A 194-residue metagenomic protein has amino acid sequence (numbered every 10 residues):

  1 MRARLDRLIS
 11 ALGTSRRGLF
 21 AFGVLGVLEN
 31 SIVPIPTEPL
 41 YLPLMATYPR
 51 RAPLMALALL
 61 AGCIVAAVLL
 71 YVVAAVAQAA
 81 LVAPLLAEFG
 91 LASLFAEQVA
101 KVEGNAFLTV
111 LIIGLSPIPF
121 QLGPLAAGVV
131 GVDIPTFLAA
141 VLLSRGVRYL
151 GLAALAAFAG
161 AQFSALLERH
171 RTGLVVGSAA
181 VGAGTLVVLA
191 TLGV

Functional and structural regions predicted by a protein language model:
M1-L25, T47-S116, L142-V194: Membrane-interfacial helix-loop-helix
L19, L28-P43, L108, L115-A126 (+1 more regions): Transmembrane helix boundary and interhelical junction motifs in multipass membrane proteins
A46-P49, G128-V130: Alpha-helix C-terminal capping segments
V130-R145: Alpha-helical transmembrane segments
